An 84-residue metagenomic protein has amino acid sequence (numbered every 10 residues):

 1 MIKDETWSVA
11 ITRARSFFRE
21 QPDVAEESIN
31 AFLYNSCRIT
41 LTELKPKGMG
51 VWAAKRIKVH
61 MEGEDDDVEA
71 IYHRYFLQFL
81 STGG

Functional and structural regions predicted by a protein language model:
K3-D23: Amphipathic alpha-helical segments
T6-V9, E43-K45, G63-D67: Beta-strand elements of well-folded, non-transmembrane domains
F18, A25-E27, E43-K47: Residue-level detector of functional hotspots within protein domains
R19-P22, L77-G84: A common structural junction motif
Q21-I39: Surface-exposed, low-hydrophobicity interaction/linker segments
L33-W52: A short, structured beta-strand/loop element
A54-S81: C-terminal structural segments of small proteins and small subunits
